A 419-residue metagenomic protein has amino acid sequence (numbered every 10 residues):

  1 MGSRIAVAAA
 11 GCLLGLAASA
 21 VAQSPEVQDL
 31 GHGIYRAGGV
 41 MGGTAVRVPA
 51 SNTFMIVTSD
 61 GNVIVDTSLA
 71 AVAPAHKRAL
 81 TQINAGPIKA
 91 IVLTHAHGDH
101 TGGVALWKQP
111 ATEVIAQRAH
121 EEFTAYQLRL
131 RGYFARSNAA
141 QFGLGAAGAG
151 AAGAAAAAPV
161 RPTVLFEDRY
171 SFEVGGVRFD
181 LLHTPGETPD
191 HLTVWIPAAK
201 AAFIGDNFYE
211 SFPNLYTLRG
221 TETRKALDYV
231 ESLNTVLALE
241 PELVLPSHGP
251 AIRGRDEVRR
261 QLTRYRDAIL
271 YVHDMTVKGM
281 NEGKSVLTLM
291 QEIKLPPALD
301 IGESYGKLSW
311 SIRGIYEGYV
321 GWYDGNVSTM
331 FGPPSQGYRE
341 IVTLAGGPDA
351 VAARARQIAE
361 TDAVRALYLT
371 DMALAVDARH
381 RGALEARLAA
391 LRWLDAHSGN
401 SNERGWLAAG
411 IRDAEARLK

Functional and structural regions predicted by a protein language model:
A8-A17: Bacterial N-terminal signal peptides
A18-A22: Sec/Tat signal peptide C-region and signal peptidase I cleavage site
Q23-L30, P87, H120-H183, D228-E240: Metallo-beta-lactamase
V27-I83, P87, T193-D206: Conserved beta-strand hairpin/beta-sheet module of binuclear metal-dependent hydrolase folds, prominently
G33, I56, D66, H95 (+8 more regions): Divalent metal-coordination and catalytic microenvironments
T58-V63, A71-A116, L165: Active-site metal-binding motif and surrounding structural segment of the metallo-beta-lactamase
G61-V63, T67-A71, V160, R169-E173 (+1 more regions): Metallo-beta-lactamase
A238-L243, A251-K419: Accessory terminal helices/loops
